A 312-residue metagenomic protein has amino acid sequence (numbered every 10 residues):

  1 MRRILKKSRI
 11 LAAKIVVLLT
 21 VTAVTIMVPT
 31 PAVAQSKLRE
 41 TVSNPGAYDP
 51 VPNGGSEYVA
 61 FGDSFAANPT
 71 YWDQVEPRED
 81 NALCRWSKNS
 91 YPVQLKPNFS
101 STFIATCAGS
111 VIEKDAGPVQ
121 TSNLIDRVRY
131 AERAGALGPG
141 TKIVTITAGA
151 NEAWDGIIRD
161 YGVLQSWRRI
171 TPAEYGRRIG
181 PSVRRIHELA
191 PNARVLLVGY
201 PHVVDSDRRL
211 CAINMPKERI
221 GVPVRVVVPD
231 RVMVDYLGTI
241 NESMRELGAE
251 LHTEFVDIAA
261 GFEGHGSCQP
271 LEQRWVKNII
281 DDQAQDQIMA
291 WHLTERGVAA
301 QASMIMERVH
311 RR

Functional and structural regions predicted by a protein language model:
M1-Q35: Secretory targeting and sorting signals
A32-N53, E188, Y236, E246 (+1 more regions): Composition-driven, intrinsically disordered low-complexity tracts enriched in small residues
K37-A108: Serine-esterase "nucleophile elbow" of acetyl-processing enzymes
E57-G62, A66-P69, T102-T106, K142-T147 (+4 more regions): Structural recognition of the beta-strand scaffold that forms the well-ordered cores of secreted hydrolase catalytic
D73-N81, D155-A173, R209-P229: A solvent-exposed, charged loop/short amphipathic helix patch at secondary-structure junctions
E76-I170: Conserved SGNH/GDSL esterase-like catalytic core that processes O-acyl groups on lipids and polysaccharides
P92-S101, R178-L196, P229, Y236-D257: A structural motif corresponding to the C-terminal end of an alpha-helix and its immediate exit/capping segment
V203-R312: Catalytic His-Asp segment of secreted/periplasmic serine-dependent ester chemistry enzymes
